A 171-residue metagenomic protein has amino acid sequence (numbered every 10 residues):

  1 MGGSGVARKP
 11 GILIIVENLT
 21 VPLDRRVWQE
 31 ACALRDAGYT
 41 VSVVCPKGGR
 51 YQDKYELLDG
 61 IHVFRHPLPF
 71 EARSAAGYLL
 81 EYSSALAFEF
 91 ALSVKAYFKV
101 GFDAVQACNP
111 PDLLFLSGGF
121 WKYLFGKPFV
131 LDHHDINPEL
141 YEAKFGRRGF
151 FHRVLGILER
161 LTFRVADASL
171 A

Functional and structural regions predicted by a protein language model:
M1-V63: N-terminal subdomain of nucleotide-sugar transferases
G11, D103-A104, A168: Structural motif
P46-G48, L68, H133-H134: Active-site loop/turn elements of alpha/beta-hydrolase fold enzymes, especially the short glycine-/histidine-rich
Y51, A85-E89, F102-G126, V130-E139: An aromatic- and histidine-rich active-site surface loop
H62-A91, R147-F151: A short, charged, and often flexible helix/loop element on the N-terminal side of the glycosyltransferase catalytic
F70-A72, N137-L140: Feature marks short, surface-exposed loop/turn motifs that line or immediately flank catalytic pockets and channel
V94, L113-L116, F120-F125, L131 (+2 more regions): Membrane-proximal helix-turn-helix segments that form the acceptor-binding/catalytic region of lipid-linked
A96-F102: Glycine-rich phosphate-binding loop signature in dinucleotide/nucleotide-binding domains
